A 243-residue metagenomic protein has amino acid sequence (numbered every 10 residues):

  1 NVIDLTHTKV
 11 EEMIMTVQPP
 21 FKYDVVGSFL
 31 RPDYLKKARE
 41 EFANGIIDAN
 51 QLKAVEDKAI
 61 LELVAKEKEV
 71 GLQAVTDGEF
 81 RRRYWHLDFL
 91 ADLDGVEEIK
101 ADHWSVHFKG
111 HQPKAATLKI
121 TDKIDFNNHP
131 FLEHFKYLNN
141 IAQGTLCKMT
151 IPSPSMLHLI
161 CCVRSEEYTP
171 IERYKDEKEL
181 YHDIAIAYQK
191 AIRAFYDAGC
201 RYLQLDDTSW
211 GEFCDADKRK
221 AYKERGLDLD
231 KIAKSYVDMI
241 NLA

Functional and structural regions predicted by a protein language model:
K9-A243: Domain-level signal for soluble alpha/beta catalytic cores
